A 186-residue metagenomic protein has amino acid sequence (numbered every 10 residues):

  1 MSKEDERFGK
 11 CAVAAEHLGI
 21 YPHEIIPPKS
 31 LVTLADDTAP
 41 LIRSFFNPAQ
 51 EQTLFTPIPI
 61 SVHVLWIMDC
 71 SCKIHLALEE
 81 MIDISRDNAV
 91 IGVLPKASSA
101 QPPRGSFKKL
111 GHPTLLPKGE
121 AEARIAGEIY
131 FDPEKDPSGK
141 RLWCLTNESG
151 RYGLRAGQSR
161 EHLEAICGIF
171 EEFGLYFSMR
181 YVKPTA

Functional and structural regions predicted by a protein language model:
M1-A186: Eukaryotic phosphoinositide-binding membrane-targeting regions
